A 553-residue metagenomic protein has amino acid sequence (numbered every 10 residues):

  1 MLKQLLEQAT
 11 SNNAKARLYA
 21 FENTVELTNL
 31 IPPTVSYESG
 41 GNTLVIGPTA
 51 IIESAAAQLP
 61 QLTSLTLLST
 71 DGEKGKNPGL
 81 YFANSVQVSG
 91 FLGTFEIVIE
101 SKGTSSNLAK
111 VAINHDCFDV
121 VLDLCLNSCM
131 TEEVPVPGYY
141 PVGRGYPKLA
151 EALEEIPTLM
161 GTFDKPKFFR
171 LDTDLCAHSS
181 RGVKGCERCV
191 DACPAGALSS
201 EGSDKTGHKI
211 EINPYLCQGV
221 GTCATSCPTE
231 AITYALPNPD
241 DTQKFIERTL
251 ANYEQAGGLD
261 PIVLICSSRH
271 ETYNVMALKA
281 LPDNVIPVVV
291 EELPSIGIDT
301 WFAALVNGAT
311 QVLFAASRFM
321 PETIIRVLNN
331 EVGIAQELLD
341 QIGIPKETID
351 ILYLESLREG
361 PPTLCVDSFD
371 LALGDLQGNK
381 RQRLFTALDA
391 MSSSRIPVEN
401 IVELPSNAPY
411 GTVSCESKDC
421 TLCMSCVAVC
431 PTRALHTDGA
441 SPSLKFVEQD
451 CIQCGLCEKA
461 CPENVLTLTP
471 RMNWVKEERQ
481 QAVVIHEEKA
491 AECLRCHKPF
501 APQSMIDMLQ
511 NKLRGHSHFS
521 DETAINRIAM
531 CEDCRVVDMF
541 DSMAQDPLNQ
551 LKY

Functional and structural regions predicted by a protein language model:
M1-A192, G196, D260-T272, F314 (+5 more regions): Ferredoxin-type iron-sulfur electron-transfer modules and their immediate structural context
M1-E22, E201-D204, H208-D241: Helix-enriched interaction subdomains in cytosolic or periplasmic regions, typified by TIR/SEFIR signaling/NADase cores
L59-T63, A277-I286: Short helix-loop-beta junction
L198-S199, C223, I232-T233, L435-H436 (+2 more regions): Short hydrophobic beta-strand motif reused across regulatory alpha/beta modules
D204-I210, A440-K445, V483-E487, D507-I528: Short linker/helix segments within small regulatory modules
P214-C217, G221, E448-C454, G515 (+1 more regions): Cysteine-rich micro-motifs
Y234-G258: A contiguous, basic/glycine-rich beta-loop/short-helix subdomain that forms a polymer-engagement track
V306-T323: Glycine-rich phosphate/pyrophosphate-binding loops and their adjacent beta-strand/loop elements at enzyme active sites
